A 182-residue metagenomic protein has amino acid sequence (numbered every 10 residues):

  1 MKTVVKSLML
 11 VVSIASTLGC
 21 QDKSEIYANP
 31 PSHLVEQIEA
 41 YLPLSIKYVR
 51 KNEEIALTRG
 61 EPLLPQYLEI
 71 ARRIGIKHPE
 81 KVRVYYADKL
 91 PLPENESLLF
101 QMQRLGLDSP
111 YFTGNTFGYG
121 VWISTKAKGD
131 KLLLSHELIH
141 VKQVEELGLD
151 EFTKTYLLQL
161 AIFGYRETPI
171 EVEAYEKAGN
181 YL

Functional and structural regions predicted by a protein language model:
M1-K6: Positively charged n-region of N-terminal signal peptides that target proteins for export
S7-S16: Bacterial N-terminal signal peptides
C20-N95: A metal-dependent hydrolase signature that marks the N-terminal structural subdomain at the beginning of catalytic folds
N52-G60, W122, K128, L160-Y165: Second-shell loop/turn segments in exported
A87, L92-S109, D150-I162, R166-T168 (+1 more regions): Lumenal/extracellular "mature" regions of secretory-pathway glycan-modifying transferases
S97-K131: Active-site scaffold of zinc-dependent metalloenzymes
Y111, F117, A127-K128, L132 (+1 more regions): Post-HEXXH active-site segment of zinc metalloproteases
